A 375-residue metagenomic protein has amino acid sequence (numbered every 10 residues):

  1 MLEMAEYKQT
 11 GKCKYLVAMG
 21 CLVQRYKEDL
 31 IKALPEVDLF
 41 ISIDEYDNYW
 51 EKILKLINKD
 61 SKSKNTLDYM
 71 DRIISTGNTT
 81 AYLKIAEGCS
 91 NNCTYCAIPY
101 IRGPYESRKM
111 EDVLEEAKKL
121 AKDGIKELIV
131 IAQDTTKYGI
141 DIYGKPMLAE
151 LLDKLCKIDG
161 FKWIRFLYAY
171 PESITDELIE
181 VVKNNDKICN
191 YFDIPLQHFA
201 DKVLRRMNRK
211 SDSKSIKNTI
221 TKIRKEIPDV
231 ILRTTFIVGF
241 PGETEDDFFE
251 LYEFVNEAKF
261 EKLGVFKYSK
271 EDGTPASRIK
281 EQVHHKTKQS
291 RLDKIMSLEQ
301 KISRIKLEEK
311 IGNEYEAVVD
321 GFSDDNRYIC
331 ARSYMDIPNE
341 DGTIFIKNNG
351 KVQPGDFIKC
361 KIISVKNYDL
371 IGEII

Functional and structural regions predicted by a protein language model:
M1-Y138, E177, I188, F192 (+9 more regions): Proteins enriched for Cys/Gly/acidic motifs involved in redox and nucleic-acid/cofactor modification
N92, C96-G103, W163-E172, A200-R209 (+3 more regions): Conserved strand-turn element in the central/C-terminal portion of the radical SAM core barrel that lines
C93, V113, V130, F166 (+7 more regions): Conserved, mostly hydrophobic/aromatic
K122, A149-E150, K157-I164, T175-F236: Radical SAM/AdoMet-radical enzyme domain recognition
I125-E150, K154, I158, Y170-E177 (+2 more regions): Conserved glycine-rich "GG(E/T)P / GGGxP" loop and the immediately following alpha-helix in the radical SAM core
G139-C156, G160-F161, R206-M207, K270-K301: Radical SAM enzyme [4Fe-4S]-AdoMet core and its adjacent flexible, acidic and glycine-rich loops/tails across
E243, E257-F260: Contiguous mid-protein beta-loop-alpha structural module that forms a pocket-lining wall or clamp of enzyme active
R278-I375: Terminal RNA-binding accessory module
